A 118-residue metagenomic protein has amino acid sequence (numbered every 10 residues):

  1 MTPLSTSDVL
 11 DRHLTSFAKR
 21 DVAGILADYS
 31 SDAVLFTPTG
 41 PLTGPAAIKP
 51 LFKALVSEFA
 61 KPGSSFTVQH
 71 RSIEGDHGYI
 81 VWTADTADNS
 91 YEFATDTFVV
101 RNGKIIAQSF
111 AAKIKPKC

Functional and structural regions predicted by a protein language model:
M1-A27: Short, low-complexity N-terminal intrinsically disordered segments enriched in polar/charged residues
T2, F36, K49-C118: A beta-strand edge to alpha-helix "cap/lid" segment located at domain peripheries
T6, G44-P45: Structural motif detector for alpha-helix initiation sites
D11-T15, Y29-G40: Short, solvent-exposed secondary-structure junction/capping segments
R12, G24, A47-A54: Alpha-helical elements of Rossmann-like donor-binding domains used by nucleotide-donor carbohydrate transfer enzymes
A23, S31, I106: Glycine-centered loop/turn positions within well-structured domains that cap or flank conserved ligand/cofactor-binding
G40-T43, T86: Glycine-/small-residue-rich active-site loops that bind phosphorylated ligands and cofactors
T43-G44, A107: A sequence-level detector of short linear motifs
